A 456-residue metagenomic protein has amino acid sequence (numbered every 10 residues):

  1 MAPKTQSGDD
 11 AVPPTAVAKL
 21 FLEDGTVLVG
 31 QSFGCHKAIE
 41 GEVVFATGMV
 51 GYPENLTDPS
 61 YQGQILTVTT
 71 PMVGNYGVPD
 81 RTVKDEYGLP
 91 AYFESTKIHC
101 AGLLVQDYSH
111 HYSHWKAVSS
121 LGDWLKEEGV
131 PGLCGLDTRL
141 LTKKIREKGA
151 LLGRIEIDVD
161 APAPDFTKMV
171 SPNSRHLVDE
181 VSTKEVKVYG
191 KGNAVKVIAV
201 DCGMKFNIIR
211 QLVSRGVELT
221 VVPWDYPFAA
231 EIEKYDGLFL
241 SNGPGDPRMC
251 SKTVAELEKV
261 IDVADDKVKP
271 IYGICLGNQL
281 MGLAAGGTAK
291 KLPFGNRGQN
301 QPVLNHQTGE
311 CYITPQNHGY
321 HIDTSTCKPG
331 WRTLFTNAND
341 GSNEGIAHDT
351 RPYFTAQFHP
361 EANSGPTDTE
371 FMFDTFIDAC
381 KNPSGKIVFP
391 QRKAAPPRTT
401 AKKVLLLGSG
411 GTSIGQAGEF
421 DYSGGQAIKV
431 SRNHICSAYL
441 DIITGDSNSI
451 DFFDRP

Functional and structural regions predicted by a protein language model:
A2-K234, P247, A255, P360-P396: RNA-binding accessory domains that recognize and position tRNA/RNA substrates
A11-V12, P293-F294, T324, F335-N337 (+2 more regions): Replace "in large, NTP-powered and nucleic-acid-processing enzymes" with "in large, NTP-powered factors and other
I98-A101, E127-V130, V263-P270, I435-C436: A short helix->loop->beta-strand "cap" motif at the edges of active sites that frequently abuts
A194-K196, V268, A401-K403: Phosphate-coordination loops involved in phosphoryl transfer and adenosine-cofactor binding
Y235-G237, S241-I313, G319-H321, G365-T367 (+1 more regions): Cysteine-nucleophile active-site neighborhood
G309-R351: Catalytic beta-strand/loop cores that center a nucleophilic Ser/Cys/Thr and support acyl-enzyme chemistry
I387-P456: ATP-binding N-terminal substructure of ATP-dependent carboxylate-amine bond-forming enzymes
